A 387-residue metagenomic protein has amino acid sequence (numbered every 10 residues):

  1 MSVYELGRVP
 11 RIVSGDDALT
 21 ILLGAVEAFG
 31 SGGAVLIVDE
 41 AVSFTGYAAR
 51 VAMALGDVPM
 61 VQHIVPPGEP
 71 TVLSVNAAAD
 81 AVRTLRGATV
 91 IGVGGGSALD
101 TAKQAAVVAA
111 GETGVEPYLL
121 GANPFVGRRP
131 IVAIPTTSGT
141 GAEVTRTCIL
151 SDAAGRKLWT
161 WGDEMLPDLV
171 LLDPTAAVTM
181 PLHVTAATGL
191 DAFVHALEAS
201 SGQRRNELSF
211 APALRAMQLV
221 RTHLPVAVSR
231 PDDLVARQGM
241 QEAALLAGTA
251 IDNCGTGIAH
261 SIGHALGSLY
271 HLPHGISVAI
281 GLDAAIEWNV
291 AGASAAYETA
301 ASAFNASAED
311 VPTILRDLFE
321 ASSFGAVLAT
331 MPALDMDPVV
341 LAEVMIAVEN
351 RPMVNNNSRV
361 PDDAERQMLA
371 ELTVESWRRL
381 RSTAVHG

Functional and structural regions predicted by a protein language model:
M1-T89, V360, A364: ATP/NTP phosphate-donor binding region
L19-L22, F44-Y47, V72-L73, S97-A102 (+3 more regions): Short glycine/serine/threonine-rich phosphate/pyrophosphate-binding segments that cradle anionic phosphate groups
P67-P70, S97, A105-A109, T136-G139 (+2 more regions): Acidic, glycine-rich active-site loops and adjacent beta-strand->loop/helix elements that engage anionic groups
V82-P124, R128-T136, I262: A short, small-residue-rich loop immediately preceding and capping a beta-strand
A110-R205, G292, A296-T299: A glycine/threonine-rich phosphate-anchoring loop and its flanking beta-alpha core in nucleotide/phosphate-binding
A199-D317: Active-site segments that bind and position negatively charged phosphate/pyrophosphate groups
Y297, A306-G387: C-terminal charged capping/lid subdomain of soluble metabolic enzymes
